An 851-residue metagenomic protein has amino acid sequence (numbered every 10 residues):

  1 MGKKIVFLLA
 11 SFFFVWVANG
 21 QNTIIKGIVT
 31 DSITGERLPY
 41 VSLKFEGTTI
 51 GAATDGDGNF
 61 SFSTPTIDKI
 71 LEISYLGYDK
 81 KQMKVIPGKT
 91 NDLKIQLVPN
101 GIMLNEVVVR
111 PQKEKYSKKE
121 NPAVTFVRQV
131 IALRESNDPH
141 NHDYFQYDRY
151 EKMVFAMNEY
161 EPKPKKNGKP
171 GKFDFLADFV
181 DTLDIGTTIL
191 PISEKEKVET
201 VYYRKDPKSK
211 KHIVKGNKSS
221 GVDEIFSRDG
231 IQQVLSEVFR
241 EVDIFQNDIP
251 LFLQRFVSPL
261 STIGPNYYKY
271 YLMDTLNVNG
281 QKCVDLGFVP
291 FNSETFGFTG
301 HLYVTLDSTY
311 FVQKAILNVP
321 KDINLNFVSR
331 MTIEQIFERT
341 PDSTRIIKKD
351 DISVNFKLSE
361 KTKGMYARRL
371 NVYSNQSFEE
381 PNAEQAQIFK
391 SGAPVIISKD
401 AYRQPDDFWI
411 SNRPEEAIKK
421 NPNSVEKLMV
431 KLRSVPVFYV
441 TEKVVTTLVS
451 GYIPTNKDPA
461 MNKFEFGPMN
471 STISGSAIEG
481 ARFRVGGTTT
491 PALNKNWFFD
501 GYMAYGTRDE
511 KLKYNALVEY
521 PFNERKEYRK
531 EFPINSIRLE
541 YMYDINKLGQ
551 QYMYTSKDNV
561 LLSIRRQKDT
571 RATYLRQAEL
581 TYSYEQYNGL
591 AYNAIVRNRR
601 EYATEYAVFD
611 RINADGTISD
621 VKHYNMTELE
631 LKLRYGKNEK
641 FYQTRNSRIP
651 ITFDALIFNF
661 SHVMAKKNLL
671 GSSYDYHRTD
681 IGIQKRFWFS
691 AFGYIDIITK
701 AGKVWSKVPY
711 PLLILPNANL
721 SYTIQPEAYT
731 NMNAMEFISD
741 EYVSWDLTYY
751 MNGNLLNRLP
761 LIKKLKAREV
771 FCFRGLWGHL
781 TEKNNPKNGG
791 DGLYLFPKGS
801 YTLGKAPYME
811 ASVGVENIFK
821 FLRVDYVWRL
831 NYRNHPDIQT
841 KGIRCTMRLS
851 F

Functional and structural regions predicted by a protein language model:
T23-I25, S32-G47, T66: Short, ordered, surface-exposed loop/turn motifs in non-cytosolic proteins
I25-D31, G58, I95: A short, amphipathic beta-strand motif
V41-F45, L71, V109, Y147 (+2 more regions): Hydrophobic beta-strand segments
F45-G47, E72-M83: A short, solvent-exposed loop/turn motif at the edges and junctions of modular extracellular/periplasmic domains
T49-N59: Short, acidic Ser/Thr/Gly-rich low-complexity loop/linker segments typical of extracellular and cell-surface proteins
L93-M103, V107-P111, H623: Conserved "repeat-terminator" motif of extracellular CCP/Sushi domains
G101, K113-C283, V289-G297, S359-G467 (+6 more regions): Structured extracytoplasmic
P250, Q254-F256, K390-F851: Exposed, low-structure sequence patches enriched in small/polar residues
